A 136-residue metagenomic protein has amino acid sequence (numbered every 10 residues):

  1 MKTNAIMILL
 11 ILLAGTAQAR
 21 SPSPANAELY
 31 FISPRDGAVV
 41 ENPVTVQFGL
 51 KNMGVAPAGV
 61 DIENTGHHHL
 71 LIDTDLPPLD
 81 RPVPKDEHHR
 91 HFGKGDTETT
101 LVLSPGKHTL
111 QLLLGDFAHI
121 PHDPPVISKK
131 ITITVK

Functional and structural regions predicted by a protein language model:
R20-E41: Short, compositionally biased P/S/T/A/G/V-rich stretches that sit at domain boundaries
A38-N52: Contiguous beta-strand segments within globular domains
V44-F48, T97, G106-L114: Short, well-structured beta-strand segments within conserved domains
G49-V60, I120: Short amphipathic, basic-aromatic surface patches that mediate peripheral association with negatively charged
V60-H68, I127: Short coil-to-beta strand junction motifs in C2/discoidin
P77-L79, G115-D123: Short acidic/polar inter-strand loop motif in beta-rich domains
T97-L101, K129-I131: Short strand-edge motifs at loop-to-beta-strand transitions and within beta-strands of extracellular beta-rich domains
D123-K136: Short beta-strand elements
